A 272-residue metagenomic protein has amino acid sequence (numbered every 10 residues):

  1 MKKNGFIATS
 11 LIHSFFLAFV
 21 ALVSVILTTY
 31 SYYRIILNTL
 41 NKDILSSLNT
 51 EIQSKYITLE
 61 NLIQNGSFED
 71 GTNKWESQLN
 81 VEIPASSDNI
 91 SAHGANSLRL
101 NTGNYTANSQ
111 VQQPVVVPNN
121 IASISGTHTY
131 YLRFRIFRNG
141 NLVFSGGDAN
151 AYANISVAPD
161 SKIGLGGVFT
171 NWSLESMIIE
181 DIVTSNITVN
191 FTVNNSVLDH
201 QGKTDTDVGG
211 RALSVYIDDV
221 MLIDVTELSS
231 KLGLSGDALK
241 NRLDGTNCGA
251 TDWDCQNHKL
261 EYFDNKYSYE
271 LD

Functional and structural regions predicted by a protein language model:
F6-E60, Y269-L271: Short, polar/proline-rich extracytoplasmic segments that appear immediately after membrane translocation
S67-Y105, A238, T246-Y269: Extracellular glycan-recognition surfaces and repeat-rich motifs
F68, L98, S109-G147, L174-I182 (+3 more regions): Extra-cytoplasmic beta-strand recognition segments
S77-Q78, S109-V111, G140-V157, G202: Beta-strand acidic-aromatic groove motif in beta-rich domains, primarily in extracellular
Q78, N101-I124, D160-K162, Q201-G202: Secreted extracellular polysaccharide-interacting domains
A107-S109, N195-D224: Extracellular carbohydrate recognition
S145-Y152, H200-R211, K231-N265: Surface-exposed intrinsically disordered loops and tails
S156-N194, L198: Extracellular carbohydrate recognition and processing domains and analogous Trp-centered ligand-binding platforms
